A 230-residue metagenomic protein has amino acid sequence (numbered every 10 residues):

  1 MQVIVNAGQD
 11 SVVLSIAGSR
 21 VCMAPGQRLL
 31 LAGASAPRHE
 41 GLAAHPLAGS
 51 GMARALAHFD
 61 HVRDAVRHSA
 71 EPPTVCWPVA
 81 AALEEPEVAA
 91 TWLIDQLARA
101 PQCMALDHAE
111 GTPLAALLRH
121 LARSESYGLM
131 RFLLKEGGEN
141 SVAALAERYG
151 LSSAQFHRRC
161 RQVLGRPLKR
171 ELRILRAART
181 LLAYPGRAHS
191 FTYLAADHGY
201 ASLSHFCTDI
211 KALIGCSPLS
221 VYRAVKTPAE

Functional and structural regions predicted by a protein language model:
M1-P72: N-terminal regulatory/effector-sensing and dimerization cores that precede helix-turn-helix DNA-binding domains
C76-F132, Q155: An amphipathic alpha-helical interaction segment
P113-S141, A146-Y149, E171-H189: A short, Lys/Arg-enriched amphipathic alpha-helix from helix-turn-helix/homeodomain DNA-binding modules
A144-L151, F156, C160, L194-A201 (+2 more regions): Append "Primarily bacterial transcriptional regulators
Q162-A201, C207, R223-E230: Terminal helix-turn-helix DNA-binding modules in bacterial transcription factors
P218-L219: Charged, low-complexity regulatory segments of eukaryotic nuclear chromatin/transcription proteins
